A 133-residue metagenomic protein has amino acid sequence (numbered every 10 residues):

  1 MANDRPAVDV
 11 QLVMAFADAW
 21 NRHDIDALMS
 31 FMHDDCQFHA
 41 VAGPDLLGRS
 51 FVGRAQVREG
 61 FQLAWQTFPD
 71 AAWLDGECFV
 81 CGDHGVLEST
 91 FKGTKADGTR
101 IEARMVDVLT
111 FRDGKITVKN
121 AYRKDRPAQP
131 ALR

Functional and structural regions predicted by a protein language model:
M1-D34, L132-R133: Short, low-complexity N-terminal intrinsically disordered segments enriched in polar/charged residues
A2-V8, R58, Q62-R133: A beta-strand edge to alpha-helix "cap/lid" segment located at domain peripheries
N3-P6, D18, L47, F51 (+1 more regions): A generic helix-loop boundary/linker signal
A7-L12, D24-A27, Q37, G48 (+3 more regions): Low-complexity, compositionally biased segments
L12-R22, P44-G48, L63-Q66, E88: Short, mixed-charge, low-aromatic patches
A27-E77, C81-G82: A solvent-exposed, acidic/Ser-Thr-rich amphipathic alpha-helical stretch
